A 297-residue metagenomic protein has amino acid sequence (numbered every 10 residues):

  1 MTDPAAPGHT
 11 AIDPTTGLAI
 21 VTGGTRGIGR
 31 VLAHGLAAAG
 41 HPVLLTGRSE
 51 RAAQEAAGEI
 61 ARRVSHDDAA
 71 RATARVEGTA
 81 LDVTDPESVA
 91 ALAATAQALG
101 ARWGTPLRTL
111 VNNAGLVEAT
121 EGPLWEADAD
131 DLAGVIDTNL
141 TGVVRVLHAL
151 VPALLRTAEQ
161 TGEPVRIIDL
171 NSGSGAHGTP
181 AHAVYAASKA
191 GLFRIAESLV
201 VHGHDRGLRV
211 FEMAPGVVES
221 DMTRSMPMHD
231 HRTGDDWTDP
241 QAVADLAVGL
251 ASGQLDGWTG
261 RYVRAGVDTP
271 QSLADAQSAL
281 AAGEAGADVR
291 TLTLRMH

Functional and structural regions predicted by a protein language model:
T25-R26, S49: Conserved glycine-rich cofactor-binding loop
A80-L92, A129: The beta1-alpha1 cofactor-binding region of Rossmann-like NAD(H)/NADP(H)-dependent oxidoreductases
P106, G115-A133, R156-E163, A181-V184: Conserved mid-core segment of classical short-chain dehydrogenase/reductases
W125-V144, I167-I168, L192: Catalytic Tyr-X3-Lys loop
L147, S188: Active-site helix of classical SDR
S172: Residue(s) in the substrate-gating loop at a strand-loop-helix junction that position the organic substrate next
H177, S198-L208, Q254: Active-site-adjacent segment of SDR/Rossmann-fold oxidoreductases
E212, M228-H297: C-terminal helical subdomain
